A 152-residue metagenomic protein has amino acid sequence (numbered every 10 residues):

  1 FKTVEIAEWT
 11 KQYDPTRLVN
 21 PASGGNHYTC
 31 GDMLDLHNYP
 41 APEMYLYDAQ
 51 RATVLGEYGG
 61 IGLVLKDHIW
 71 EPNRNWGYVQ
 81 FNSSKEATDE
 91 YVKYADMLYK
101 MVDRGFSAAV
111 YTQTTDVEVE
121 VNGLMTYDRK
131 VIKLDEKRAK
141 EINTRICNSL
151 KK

Functional and structural regions predicted by a protein language model:
F1-M33, K93: Active-site neighborhood of glycoside hydrolase catalytic domains
W9, P15, C30, D35 (+3 more regions): Glycine-rich, flexible loop/turn motifs
P15, P40-P42, P72: Proline-rich intrinsically disordered, low-complexity coils
V19-G24, A41, V110-Q113, R129: Intrinsically disordered, low-complexity boundary segments flanking structured domains
A22-P42, Q50-I61: Aromatic- and acid-rich polysaccharide-binding/catalytic face of secreted or lumenal carbohydrate-active enzymes
L46-K152: Substrate-binding clefts and catalytic carboxylate motifs of secreted carbohydrate-active enzymes
